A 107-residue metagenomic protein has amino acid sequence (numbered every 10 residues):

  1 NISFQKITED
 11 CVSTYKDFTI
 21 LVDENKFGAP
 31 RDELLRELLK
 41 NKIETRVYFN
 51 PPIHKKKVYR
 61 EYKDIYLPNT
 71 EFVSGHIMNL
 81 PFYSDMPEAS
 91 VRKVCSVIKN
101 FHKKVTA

Functional and structural regions predicted by a protein language model:
N1-A107: PLP-dependent aminotransferase class I/II
